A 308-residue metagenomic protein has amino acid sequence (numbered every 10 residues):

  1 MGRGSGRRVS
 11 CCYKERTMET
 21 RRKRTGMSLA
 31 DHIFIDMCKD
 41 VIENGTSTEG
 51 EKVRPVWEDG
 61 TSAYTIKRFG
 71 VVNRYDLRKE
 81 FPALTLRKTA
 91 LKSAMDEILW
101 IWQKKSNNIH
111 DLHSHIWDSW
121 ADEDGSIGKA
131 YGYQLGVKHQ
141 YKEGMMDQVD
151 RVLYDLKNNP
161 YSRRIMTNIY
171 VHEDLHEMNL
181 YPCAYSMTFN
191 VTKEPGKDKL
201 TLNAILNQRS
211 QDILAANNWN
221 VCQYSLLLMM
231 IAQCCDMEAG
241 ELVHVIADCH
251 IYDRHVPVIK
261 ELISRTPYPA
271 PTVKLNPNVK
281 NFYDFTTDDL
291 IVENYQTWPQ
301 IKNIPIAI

Functional and structural regions predicted by a protein language model:
M1-M18: N-terminal amphipathic/basic-hydrophobic helices that include classical n-h-c signal peptides and signal-anchor
C12, M18-I308: Terminal, non-catalytic protein-protein interaction segments that mediate quaternary/complex assembly
